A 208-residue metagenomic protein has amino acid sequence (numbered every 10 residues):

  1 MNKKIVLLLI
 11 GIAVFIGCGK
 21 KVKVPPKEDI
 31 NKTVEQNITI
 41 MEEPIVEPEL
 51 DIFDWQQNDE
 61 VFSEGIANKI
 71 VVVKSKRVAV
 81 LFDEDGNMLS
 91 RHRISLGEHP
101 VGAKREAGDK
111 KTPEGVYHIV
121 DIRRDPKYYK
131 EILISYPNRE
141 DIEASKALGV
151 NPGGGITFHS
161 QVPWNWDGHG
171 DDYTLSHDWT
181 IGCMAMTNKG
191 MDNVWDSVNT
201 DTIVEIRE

Functional and structural regions predicted by a protein language model:
M1-I5, K20: Positively charged n-region of N-terminal signal peptides that target proteins for export
I5-A13: Sec-dependent N-terminal signal peptides
I16-G17: C-terminal motif of bacterial Sec signal peptides marking the signal peptidase cleavage site
P25-L50: Post-signal peptide N-terminal segment of mature Sec-exported envelope proteins
D51-K69, K74-S75, L96-V120, R139-A144 (+1 more regions): N-terminal post-signal-peptidase region of extra-cytosolic proteins
G65-A67, K74-R77, L89-R91, T112-E114 (+4 more regions): Extracytoplasmic
D85-E98: Short Gly/aromatic-enriched secondary-structure transition segments
D121-E208: Exported/periplasmic cell-wall-interacting domains
